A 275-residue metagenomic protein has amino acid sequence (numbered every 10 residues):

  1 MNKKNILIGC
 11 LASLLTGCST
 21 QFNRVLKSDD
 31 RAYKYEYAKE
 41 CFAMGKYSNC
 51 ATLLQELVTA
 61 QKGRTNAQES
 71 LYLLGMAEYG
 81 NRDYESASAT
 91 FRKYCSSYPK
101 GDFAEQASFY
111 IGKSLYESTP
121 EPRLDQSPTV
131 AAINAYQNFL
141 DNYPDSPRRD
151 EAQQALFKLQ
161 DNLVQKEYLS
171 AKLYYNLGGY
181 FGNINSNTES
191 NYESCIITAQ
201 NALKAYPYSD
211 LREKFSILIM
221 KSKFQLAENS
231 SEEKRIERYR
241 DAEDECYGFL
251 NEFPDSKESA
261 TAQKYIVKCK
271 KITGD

Functional and structural regions predicted by a protein language model:
K3-G9: Sec-dependent signal peptide recognition, specifically the positively charged N-region followed immediately by
I6, G17-D275: Acidic, polar-rich low-complexity tracts and alpha-helical solenoid repeat scaffolds
L11-L15: Hydrophobic helical h-region of N-terminal Sec-dependent signal peptides in bacterial secretory/periplasmic proteins
